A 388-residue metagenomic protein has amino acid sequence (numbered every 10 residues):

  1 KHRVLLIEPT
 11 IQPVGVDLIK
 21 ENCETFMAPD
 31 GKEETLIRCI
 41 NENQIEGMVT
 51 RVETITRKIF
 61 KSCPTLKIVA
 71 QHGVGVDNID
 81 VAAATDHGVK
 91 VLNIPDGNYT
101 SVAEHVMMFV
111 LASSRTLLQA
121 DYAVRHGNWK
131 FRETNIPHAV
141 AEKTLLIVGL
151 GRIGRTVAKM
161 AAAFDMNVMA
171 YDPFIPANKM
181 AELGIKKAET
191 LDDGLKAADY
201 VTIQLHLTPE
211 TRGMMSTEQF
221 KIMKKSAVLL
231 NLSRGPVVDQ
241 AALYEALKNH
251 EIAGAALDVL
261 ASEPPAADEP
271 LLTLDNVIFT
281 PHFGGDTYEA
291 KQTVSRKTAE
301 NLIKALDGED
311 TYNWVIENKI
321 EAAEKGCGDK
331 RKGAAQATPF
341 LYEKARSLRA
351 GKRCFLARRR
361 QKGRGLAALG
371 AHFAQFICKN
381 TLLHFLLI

Functional and structural regions predicted by a protein language model:
K1, T85, L92-H105, A261-A337: C-terminal helix-to-coil terminal segments
K1-I45: N-terminal glycine-/charge-rich "phosphate-binding" loop or analogous flexible N-terminal tail
A28-P29, R51, H72-G73, V89-T100 (+4 more regions): Short beta->alpha connector loops at strand-helix junctions that form conserved, small/polar/Pro-enriched
R57-F60, P173-P270: Rossmann-like adenosine-cofactor binding region
H87, P95-T144, K159, A163 (+1 more regions): Phosphate-binding beta-alpha-beta segment of Rossmann-like dinucleotide-binding domains, i.e., the NAD(P)
L150-G151: Glycine-rich Rossmann-fold phosphate-binding loop(s) that bind the pyrophosphate of adenine dinucleotide cofactors
G154-R155: N-terminal Rossmann-fold NAD(P) dinucleotide-binding loop
G328-L341, A345-C354, R359, G363-A367 (+1 more regions): Positively charged N-terminal leader segments that act as targeting/secretion signals
